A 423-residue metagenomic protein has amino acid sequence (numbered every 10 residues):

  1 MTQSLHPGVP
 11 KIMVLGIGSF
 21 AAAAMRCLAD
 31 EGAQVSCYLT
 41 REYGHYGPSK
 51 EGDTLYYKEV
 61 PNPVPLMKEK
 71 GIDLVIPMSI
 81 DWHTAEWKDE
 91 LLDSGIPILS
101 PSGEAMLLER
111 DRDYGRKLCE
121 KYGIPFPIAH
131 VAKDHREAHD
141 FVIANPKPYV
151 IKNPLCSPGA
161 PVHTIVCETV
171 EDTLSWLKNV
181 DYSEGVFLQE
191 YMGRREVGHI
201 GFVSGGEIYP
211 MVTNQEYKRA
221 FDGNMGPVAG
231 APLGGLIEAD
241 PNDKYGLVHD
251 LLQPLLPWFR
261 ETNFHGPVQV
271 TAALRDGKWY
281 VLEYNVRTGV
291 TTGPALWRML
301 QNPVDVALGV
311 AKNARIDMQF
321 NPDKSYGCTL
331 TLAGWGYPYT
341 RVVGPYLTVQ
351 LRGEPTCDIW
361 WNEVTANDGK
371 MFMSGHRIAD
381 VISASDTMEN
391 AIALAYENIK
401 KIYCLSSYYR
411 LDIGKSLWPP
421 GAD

Functional and structural regions predicted by a protein language model:
M1-S102: ATP-binding N-terminal substructure of ATP-dependent carboxylate-amine bond-forming enzymes
D53-P63, A129-D134, I165-E168: Short acidic-hydrophobic, aromatic-tinged amphipathic segments that line or gate anion-handling sites
L99-T164: A conserved helix-loop-beta module that forms one wall/lid of the active-site cleft in ATP-utilizing catalytic domains
P127-A129, Y149-W176, F187, G193-I200 (+2 more regions): Glycine-rich phosphate-binding loop of ATP-grasp-fold ATP-dependent ligases
V180-G185, M192-A239, V248-V281, N285-T292: Phosphate-binding core of ATP-grasp and ATP-grasp-like enzymes
V248-Q269, N285-E354, N367: Active-site "cap" helix and flanking loop/linker of ATP-utilizing ligase/carboxylase catalytic domains
M373-D423: Generic C-terminus detector
